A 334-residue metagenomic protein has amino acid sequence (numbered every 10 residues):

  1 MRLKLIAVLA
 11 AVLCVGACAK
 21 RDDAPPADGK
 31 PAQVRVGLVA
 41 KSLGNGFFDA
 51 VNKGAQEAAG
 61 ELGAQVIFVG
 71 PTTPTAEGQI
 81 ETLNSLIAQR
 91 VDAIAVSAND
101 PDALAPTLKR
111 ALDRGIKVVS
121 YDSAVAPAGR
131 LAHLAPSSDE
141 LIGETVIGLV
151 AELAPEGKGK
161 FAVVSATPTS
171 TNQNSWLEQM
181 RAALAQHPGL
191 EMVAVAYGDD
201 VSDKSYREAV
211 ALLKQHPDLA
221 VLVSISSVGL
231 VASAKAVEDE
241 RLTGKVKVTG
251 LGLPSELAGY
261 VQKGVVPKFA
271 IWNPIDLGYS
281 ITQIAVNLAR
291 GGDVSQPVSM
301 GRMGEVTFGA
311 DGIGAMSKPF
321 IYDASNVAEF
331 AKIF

Functional and structural regions predicted by a protein language model:
C18-D22: Bacterial signal peptide processing site
A32, P168, N172, A183 (+2 more regions): Hinge/cleft segment of the Venus flytrap/periplasmic-binding protein
Q33-A58, L62, I67-E81, V91 (+4 more regions): Extracytoplasmic "Venus flytrap"
L38-V39, R90-A98, K117-Y121, A162-V163 (+4 more regions): Periplasmic-binding protein-like
F47-E61, I142-L149, T171-L190, K204 (+3 more regions): Short, solvent-exposed amphipathic alpha-helices that sit in or adjacent to ligand/effector-binding or catalytic
Q79, L134-F161, K204-Y206, L253-L257 (+1 more regions): Hydrophobic alpha-helical segments within soluble ligand-binding/sensing domains
V96-L112, M180, G198-Y260: Hydrophobic alpha-helical
D102-L141, E152, K160, P254-Q262 (+1 more regions): Flexible loop/hinge segments that line or gate small-molecule binding clefts
